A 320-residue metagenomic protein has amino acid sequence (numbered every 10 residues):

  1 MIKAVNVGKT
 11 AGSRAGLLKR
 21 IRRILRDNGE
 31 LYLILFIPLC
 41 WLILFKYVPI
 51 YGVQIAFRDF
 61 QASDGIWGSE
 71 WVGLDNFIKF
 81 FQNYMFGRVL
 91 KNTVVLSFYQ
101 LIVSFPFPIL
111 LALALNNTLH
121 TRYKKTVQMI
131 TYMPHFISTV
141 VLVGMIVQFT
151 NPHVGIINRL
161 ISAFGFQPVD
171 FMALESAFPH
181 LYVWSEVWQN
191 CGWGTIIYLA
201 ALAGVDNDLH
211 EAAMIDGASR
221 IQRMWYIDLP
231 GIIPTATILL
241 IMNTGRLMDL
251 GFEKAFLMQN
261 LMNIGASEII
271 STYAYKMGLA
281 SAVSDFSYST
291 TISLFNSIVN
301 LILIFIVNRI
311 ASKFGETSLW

Functional and structural regions predicted by a protein language model:
M1-L25: Short, Lys/Arg-rich, polar N-terminal cytosolic tail immediately upstream of the first transmembrane signal-anchor
I24-W320: A structural signal for multi-pass alpha-helical bundles of membrane permease subunits that mediate small-molecule
